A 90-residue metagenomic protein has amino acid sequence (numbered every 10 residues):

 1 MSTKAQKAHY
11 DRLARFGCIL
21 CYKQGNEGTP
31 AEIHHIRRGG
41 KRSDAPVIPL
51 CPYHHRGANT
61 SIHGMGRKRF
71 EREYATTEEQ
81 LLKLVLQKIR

Functional and structural regions predicted by a protein language model:
T3-E32: Short cysteine-rich loop/turn motifs with clustered Cys
L13, H35, C51: Divalent metal-coordination and catalytic microenvironments
Y22-K23, P52-H55: Cys/His-coordinated zinc-binding microdomains
A31, I48-P49: A broad, low-specificity signal marking well-ordered, structured residues that form hydrophobic/aromatic
A31-G39: Helix-loop segments that flank and shape redox-cofactor active sites
I33-H34, Y53-H54, I62: Intrinsically disordered, low-complexity cationic segments
G39-I48, R56-R90: Polybasic, low-complexity binding patches
